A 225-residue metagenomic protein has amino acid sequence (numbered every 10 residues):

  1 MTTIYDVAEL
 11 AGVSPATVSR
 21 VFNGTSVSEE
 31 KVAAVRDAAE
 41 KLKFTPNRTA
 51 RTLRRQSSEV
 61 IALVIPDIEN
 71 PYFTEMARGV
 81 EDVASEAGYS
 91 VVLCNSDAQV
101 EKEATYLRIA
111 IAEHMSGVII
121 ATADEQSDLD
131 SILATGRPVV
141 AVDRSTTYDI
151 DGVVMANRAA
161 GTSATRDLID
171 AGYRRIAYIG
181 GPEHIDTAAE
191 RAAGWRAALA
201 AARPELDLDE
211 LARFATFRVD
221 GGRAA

Functional and structural regions predicted by a protein language model:
M1-E59: N-terminal helix-turn-helix DNA-binding module of bacterial transcription factors
A8-V13, A38-A39, A50, A62 (+4 more regions): Small-residue (primarily alanine) positions within well-ordered alpha-helices, especially packing/interaction faces
P15-R20, R54-I68, D167, R175-P182: Short beta-strand segments enriched in small/hydrophobic residues
A38, G79-V83, D128-T135, E190-A202: Alpha-helical structural signal in soluble globular domains
V60-V64, I68-D170: Alpha-helical recognition/docking segments in bacterial nutrient-uptake and carbohydrate-utilization systems
P66-E75, L93-K102, V153-S163, I179-A225: Hinge/beta->alpha junction and helix N-cap segments in small-molecule ligand-binding domains
